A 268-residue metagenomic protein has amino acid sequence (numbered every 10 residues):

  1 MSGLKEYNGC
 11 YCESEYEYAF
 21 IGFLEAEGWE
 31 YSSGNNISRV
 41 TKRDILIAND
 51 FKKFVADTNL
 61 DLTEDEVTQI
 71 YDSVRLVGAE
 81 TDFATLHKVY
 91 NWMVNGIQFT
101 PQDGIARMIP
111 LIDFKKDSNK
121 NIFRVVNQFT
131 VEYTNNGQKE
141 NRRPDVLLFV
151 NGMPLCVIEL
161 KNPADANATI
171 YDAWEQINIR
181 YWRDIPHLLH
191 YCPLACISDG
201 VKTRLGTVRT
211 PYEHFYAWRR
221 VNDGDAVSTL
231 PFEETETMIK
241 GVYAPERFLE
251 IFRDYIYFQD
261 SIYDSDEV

Functional and structural regions predicted by a protein language model:
S2-V268: ATP-dependent helicase/translocase motor core
